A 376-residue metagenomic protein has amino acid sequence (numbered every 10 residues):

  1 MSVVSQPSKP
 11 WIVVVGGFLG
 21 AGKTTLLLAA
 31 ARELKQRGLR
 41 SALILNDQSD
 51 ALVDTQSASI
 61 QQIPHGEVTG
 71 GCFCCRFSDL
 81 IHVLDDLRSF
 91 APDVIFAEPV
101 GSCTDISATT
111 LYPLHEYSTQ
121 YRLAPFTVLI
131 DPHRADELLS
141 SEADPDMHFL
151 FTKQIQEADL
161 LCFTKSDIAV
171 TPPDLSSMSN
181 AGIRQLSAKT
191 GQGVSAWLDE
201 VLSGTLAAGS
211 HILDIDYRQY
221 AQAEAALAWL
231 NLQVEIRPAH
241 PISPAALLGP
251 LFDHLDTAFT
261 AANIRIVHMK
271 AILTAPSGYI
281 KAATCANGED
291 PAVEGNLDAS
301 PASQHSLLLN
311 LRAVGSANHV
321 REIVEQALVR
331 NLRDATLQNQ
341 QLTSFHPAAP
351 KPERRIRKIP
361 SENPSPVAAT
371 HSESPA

Functional and structural regions predicted by a protein language model:
V3, P7-V15, G20-A21, T25 (+1 more regions): P-loop NTP-binding site
Q6-G16, A21, T25-F149: Nucleotide-state-sensitive switch-loop elements of NTP-binding domains
W11, R76-D79, I106, M147-Q154 (+4 more regions): Helical mechanochemical/support elements of P-loop NTPase systems and associated helical scaffolds
N46, P99-G101, S166-D167, R312-V314: Structural motif
T55-I60, P173-M178, E322-R330: Short, aromatic/basic amphipathic alpha-helical patches
C72-C75, T190-S195, F345-P350: A short acidic, often aromatic-flanked loop/helix-cap motif at beta-alpha or helix-coil junctions that lines enzyme
H148, T152, Q156-E224: Canonical P-loop GTPase G-domain recognition
